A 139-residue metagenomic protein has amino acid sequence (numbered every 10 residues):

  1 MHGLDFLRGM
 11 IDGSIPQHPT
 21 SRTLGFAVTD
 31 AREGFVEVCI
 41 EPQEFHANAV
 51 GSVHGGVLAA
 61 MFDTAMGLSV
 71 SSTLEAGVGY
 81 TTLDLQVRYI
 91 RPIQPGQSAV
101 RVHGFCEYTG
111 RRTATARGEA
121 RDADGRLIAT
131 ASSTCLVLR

Functional and structural regions predicted by a protein language model:
M1-R139: Terminal targeting signals and extreme-terminal segments of soluble enzymes
